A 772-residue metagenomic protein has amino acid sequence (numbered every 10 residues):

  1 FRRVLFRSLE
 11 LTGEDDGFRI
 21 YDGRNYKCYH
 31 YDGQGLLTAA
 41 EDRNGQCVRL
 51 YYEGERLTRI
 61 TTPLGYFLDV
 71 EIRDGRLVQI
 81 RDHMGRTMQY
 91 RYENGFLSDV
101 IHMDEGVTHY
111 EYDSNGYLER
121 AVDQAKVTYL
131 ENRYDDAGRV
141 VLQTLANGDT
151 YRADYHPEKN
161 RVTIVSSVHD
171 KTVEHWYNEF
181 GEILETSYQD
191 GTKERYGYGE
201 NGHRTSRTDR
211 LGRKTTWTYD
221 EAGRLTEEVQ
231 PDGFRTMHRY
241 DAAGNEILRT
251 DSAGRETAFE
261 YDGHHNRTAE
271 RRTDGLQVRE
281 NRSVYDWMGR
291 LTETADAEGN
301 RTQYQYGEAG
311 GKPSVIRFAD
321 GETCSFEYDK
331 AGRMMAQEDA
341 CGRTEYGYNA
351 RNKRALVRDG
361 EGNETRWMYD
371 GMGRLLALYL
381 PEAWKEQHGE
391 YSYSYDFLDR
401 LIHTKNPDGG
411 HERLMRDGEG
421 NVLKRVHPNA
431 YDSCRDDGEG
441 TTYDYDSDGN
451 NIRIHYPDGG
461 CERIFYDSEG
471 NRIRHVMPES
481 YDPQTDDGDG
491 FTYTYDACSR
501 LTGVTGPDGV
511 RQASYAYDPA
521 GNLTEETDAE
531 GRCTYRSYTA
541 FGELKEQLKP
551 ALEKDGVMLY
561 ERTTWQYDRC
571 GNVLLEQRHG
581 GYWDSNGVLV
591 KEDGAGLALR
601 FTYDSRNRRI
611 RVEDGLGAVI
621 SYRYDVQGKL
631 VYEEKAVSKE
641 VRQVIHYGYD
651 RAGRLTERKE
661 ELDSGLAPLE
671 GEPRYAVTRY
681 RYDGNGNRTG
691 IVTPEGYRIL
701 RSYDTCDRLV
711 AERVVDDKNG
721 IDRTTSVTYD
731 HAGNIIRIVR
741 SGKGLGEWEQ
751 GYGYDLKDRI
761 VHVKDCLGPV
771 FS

Functional and structural regions predicted by a protein language model:
R3-S772: Extended charged/polar low-complexity repeat regions
